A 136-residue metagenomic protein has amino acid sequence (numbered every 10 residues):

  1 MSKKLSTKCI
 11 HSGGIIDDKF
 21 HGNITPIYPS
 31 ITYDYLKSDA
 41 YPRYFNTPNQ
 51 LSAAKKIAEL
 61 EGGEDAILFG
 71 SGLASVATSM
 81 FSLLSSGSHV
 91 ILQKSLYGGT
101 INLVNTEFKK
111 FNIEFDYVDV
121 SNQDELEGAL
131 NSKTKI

Functional and structural regions predicted by a protein language model:
M1-I27: Short conserved active-site loop signatures built around small residues
P26-I27, D65-I67, S88-H89, F115-D116 (+1 more regions): Structural motif
I27-Y28, T32-A77, G99-T106: Conserved N-terminal alpha-helix of the aminotransferase class I/II PLP-enzyme fold
L60-E64, L84-G87, S132: Short helix-loop-beta connector
S82-T100, V118-D119: Conserved PLP-anchoring active-site segment centered on the Schiff-base-forming lysine
T106-N122: A glycine-rich helix N-cap at a beta->alpha junction
S121-I136: Active-site phosphate-binding strand-loop segment of PLP-dependent enzymes
